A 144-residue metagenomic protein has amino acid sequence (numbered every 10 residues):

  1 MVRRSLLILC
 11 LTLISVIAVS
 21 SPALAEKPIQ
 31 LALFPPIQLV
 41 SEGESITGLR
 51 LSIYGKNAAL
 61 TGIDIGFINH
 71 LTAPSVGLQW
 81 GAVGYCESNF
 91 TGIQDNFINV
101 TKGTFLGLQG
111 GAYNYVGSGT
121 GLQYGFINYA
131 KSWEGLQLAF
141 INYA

Functional and structural regions predicted by a protein language model:
M1-L9: Bacterial N-terminal signal peptides that target proteins for export
V2, A18-L24: Extended, basic/acidic-rich, low-complexity regulatory helices/tails in eukaryotic proteins
I8-A18: Bacterial N-terminal signal peptides
L24-A144: Surface-exposed, glycine- and small/polar-enriched segments that build interaction surfaces at terminal
